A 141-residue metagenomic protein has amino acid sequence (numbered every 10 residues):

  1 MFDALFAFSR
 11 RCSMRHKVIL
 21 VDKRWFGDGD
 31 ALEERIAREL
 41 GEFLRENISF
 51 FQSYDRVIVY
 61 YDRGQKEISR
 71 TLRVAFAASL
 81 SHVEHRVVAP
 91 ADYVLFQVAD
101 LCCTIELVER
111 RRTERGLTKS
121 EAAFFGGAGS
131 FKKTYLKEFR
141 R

Functional and structural regions predicted by a protein language model:
M1-R141: Phosphate-ester processing/binding pockets and catalytic centers
